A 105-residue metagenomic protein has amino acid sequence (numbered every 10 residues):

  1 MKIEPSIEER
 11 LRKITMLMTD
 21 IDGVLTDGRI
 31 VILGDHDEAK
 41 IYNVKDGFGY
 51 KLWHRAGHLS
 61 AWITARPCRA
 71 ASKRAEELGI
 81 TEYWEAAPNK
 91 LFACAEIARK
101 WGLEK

Functional and structural regions predicted by a protein language model:
M1-I21: Non-catalytic pre-domain segments flanking phosphatase-related domains
M18, G57, G79: Conserved functional loop/turn residues at catalytic and ligand-binding sites
D27-I32: Short beta->alpha transition motifs characteristic of CBS
A39-A56, P88-A95: Short, acidic loop-to-helix structural element flanking the phosphoryl-transfer center in phosphate-processing enzymes
Y50-R74, Y83-E85: Substrate-recognition element of Asp-dependent hydrolases with the DxDx(T/V) motif
A71-K105: C-terminal cap/substrate-recognition subdomain and adjoining C-terminal extension of metal-dependent phosphatase-like
